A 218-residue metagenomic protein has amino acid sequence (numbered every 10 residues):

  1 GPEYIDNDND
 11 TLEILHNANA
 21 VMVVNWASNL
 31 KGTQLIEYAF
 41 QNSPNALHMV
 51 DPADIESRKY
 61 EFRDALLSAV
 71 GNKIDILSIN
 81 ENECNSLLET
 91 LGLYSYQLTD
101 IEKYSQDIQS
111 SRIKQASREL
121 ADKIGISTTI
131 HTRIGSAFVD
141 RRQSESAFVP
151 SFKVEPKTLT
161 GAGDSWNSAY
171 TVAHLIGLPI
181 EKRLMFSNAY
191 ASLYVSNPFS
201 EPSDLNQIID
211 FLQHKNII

Functional and structural regions predicted by a protein language model:
G1-S146, P150, L178, P198-I218: Ribokinase/PfkB-type carbohydrate-kinase core domain
S86, P156-I180, L184, A189-Y190: Short, small-residue alpha-helix embedded
F152-V154: Short, acidic/turn-prone active-site loops that include or flank metal/cofactor- and phosphate-binding residues
Y194: Short alpha-helical functional segments enriched in proximate histidine and acidic residues
